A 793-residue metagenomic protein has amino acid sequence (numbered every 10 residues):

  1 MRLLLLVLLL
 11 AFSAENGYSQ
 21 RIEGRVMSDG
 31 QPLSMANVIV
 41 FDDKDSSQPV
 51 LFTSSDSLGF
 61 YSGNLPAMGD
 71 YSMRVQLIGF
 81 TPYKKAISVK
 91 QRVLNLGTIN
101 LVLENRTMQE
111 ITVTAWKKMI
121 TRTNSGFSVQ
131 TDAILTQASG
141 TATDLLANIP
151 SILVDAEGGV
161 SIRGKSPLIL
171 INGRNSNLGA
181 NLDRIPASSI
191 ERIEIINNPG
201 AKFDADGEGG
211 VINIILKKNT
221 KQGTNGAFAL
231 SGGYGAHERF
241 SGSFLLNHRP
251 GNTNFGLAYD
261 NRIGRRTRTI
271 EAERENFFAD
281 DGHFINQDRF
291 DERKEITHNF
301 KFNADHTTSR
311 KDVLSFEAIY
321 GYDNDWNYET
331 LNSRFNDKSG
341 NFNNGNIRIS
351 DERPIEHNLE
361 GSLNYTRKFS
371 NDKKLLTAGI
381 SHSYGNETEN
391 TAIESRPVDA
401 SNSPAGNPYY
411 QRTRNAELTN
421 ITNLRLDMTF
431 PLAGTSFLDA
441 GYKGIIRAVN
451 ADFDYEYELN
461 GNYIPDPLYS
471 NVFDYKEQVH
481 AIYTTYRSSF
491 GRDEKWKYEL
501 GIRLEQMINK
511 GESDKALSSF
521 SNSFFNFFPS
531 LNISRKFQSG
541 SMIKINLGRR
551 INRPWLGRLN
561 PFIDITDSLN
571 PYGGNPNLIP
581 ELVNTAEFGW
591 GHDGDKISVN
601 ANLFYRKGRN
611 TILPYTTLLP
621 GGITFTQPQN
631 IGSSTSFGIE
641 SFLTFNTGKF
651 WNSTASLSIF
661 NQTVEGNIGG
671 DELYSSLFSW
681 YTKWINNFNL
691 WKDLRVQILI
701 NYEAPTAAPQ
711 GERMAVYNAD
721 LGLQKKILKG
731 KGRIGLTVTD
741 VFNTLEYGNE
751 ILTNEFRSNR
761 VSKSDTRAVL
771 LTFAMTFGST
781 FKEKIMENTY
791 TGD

Functional and structural regions predicted by a protein language model:
I39-F41, Q76-F80, L94-L135, D155-E157 (+1 more regions): Short, acidic, small-residue-rich periplasmic hinge/interaction motif at the N-terminus of Gram-negative outer-membrane
K44-F60: Short, acidic Ser/Thr/Gly-rich low-complexity loop/linker segments typical of extracellular and cell-surface proteins
G97-N100, A142-L145, G179-A180, I195 (+2 more regions): N-terminal periplasmic accessory domains that precede and gate Gram-negative outer-membrane beta-barrel machines
N148, R174-G200: Short acidic/polar hinge/loop motifs at secondary-structure boundaries that mediate gating or recognition
I215-L230, T269, E273, N286 (+11 more regions): Surface-exposed extracellular loop regions of Gram-negative outer-membrane beta-barrel proteins
D288, I421-R425, I464-N471, N575 (+6 more regions): Outer membrane beta-barrel strand-and-loop segments of large Gram-negative receptors, especially TonB-dependent
I508, S539-T585, Y605-T626, V741-N754: Surface-exposed extracellular loop regions of Gram-negative outer-membrane beta-barrel proteins, predominantly
G608-N610, K725-D793: C-terminal beta-signal and adjacent terminal beta-strands/loops of Gram-negative outer-membrane beta-barrel proteins
